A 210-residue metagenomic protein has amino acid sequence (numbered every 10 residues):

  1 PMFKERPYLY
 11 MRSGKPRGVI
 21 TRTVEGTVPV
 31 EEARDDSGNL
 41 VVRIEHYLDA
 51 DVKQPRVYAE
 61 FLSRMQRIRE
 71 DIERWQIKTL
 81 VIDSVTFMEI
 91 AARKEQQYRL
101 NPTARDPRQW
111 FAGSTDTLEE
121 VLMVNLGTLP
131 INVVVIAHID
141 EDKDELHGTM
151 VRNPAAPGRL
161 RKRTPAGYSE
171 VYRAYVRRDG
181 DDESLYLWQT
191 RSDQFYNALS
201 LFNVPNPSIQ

Functional and structural regions predicted by a protein language model:
P1-V81, F87, A91: Conserved P-loop
F3, W75-Q76, T128-P130, G167: Short, well-ordered loop/turn elements at secondary-structure boundaries
L9-Y10, L80-I82, V171, W188-T190: Generic structural hydrophobic/aromatic packing signal, biased to beta-strands
V24, D35, T103, R178-G180: Acidic surface patches and DE-rich sequence motifs
V57-Y58, Q109, L185: Glycine-rich, flexible loop segments associated with nucleotide phosphate handling
M65-I72, L122-L126, Y168: Hydrophobic, Leu/Ile/Phe/Ala-enriched alpha-helical segments that form helix-helix packing faces
T79-R163: P-loop NTPase motor core
I131-I209: Phosphate-binding/switch region of NTP-binding enzymes
